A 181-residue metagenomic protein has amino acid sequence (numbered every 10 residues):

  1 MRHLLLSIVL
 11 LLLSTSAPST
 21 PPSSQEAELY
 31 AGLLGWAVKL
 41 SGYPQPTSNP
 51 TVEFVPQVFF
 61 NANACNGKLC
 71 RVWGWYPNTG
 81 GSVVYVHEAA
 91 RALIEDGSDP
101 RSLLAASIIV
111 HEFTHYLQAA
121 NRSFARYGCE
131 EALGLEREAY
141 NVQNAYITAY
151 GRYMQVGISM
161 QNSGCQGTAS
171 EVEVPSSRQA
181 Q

Functional and structural regions predicted by a protein language model:
L4-L13: Sec-dependent N-terminal signal peptides
L12-W73: A metal-dependent hydrolase signature that marks the N-terminal structural subdomain at the beginning of catalytic folds
T20-E26, I94-D99, A125-A132: Second-shell loop/turn segments in exported
A64-L103, Y116: Active-site scaffold of zinc-dependent metalloenzymes
L104-F113: Short alpha-helical catalytic segment bearing the HExxH-like zincin motif of zinc-dependent metalloproteases
E112-E130: Catalytic Zn2+-binding segment of zinc metalloproteases
G128-N162: Post-HExxH zinc-binding segment in Zn-dependent metallohydrolases
Y150-Q181: Long, well-structured alpha-helical subdomains associated with metal-dependent extracellular/ecto-lumenal hydrolases
